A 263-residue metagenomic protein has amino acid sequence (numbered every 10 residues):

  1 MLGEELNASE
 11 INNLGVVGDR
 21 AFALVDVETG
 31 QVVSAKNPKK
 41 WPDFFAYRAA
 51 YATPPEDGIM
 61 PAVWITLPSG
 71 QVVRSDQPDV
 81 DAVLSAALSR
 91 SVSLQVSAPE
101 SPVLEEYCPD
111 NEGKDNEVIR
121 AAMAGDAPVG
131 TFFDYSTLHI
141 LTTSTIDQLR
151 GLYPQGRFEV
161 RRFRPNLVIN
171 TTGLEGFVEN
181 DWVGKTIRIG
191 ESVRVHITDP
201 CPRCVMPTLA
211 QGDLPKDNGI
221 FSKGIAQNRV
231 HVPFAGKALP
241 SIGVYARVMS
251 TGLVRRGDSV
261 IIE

Functional and structural regions predicted by a protein language model:
M1-E263: Metal-cofactor-dependent catalytic cores
